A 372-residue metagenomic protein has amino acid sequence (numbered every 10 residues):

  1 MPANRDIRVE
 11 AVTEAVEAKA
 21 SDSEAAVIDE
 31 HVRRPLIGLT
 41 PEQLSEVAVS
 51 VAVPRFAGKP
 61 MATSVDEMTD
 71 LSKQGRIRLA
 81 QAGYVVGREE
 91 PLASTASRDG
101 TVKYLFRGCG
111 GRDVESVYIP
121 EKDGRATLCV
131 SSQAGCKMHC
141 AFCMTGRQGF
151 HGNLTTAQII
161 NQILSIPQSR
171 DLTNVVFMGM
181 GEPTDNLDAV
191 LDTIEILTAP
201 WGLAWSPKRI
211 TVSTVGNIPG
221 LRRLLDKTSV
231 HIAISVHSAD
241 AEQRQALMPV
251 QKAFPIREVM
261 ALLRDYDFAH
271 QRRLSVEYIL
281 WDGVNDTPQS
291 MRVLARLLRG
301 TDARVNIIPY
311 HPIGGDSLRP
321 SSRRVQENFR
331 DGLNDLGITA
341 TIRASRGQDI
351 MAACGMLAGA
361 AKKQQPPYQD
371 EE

Functional and structural regions predicted by a protein language model:
M1-G111, R264-R273, L280-E372: Auxiliary Fe-S-binding modules of radical SAM enzymes
S94-S97, S131-S132, S213, S235: Short linear Ser/Thr-Pro motifs
D113-Y118: A short loop-to-beta-strand scaffold at the N-terminal edge of the catalytic core in hydrolase folds
P120-A157: Canonical Radical SAM [4Fe-4S] cluster-binding loop centered on the CxxxCxxC motif and its immediate flanking residues
Q133, Q158-Q162, Q326: Glutamine-centric residue-chemistry signal
G146-N174: Conserved alpha-helical substructure of the radical SAM core
L154, G216, S345-D349: Short beta->alpha linker loops
P167-N174, G179-R343: Conserved AdoMet/S-adenosylmethionine-binding subsite of the radical SAM
